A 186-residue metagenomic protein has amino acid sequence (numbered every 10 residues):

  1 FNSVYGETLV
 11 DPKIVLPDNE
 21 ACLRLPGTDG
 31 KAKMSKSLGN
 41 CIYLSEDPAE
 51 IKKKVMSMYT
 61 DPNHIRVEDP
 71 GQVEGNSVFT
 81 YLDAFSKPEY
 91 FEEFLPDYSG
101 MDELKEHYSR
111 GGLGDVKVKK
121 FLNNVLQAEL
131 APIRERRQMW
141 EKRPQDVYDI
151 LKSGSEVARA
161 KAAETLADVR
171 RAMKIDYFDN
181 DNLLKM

Functional and structural regions predicted by a protein language model:
F1-M186: Conserved nucleotide- and phosphate/pyrophosphate-binding catalytic cores in adenylate/nucleotidyl-handling enzymes
